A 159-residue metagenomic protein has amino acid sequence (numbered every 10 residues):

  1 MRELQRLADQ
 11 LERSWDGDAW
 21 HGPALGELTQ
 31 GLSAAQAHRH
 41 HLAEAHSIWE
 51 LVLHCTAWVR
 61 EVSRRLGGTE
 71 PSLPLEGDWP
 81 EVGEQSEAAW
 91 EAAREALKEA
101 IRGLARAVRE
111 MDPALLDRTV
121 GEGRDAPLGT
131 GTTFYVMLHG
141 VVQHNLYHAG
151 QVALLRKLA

Functional and structural regions predicted by a protein language model:
M1-G22, G26-T29, A34-E81, G121-A159: Short, contiguous alpha-helical
V82-G121, Y135-V141: Acidic/histidine-rich alpha-helical segments that form the ligand environment of transition-metal centers
